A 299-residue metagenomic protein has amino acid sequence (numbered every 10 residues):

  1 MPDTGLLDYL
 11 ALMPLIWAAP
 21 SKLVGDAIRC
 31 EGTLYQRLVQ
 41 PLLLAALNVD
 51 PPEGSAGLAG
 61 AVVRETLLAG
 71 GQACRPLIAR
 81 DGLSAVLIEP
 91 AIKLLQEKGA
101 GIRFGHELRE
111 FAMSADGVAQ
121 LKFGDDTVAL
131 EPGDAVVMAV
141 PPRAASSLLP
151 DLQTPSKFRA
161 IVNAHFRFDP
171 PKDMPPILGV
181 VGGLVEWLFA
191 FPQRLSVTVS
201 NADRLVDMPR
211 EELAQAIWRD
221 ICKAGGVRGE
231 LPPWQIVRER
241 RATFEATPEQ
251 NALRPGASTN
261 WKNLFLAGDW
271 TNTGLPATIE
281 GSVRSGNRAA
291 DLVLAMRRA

Functional and structural regions predicted by a protein language model:
M1-R64, A69, A73: Mobile amphipathic helical/loop "lid" adjacent to a hydrophobic cofactor/ligand pocket
W17, S21, E31-Q36, R80 (+5 more regions): Generic structural signal for well-ordered, non-membrane alpha-helical segments in soluble metabolic enzymes
A27, L42, V86, P90-L94 (+1 more regions): Amphipathic alpha-helical segments that form well-ordered structural scaffolds and often line/cohere around active
V62-T127: Helical element adjacent to the flavin cofactor pocket in flavoenzyme catalytic cores
G101-G105, E131, P232-Q235, F265: General small-molecule cofactor/ligand-binding pocket signal
R103, V137, A164, F265-A267: Hydrophobic/aromatic beta-strand patches that form the interior of the parallel beta-sheet core in alpha/beta enzyme
R109-G225, G256-S258: Mid-domain catalytic core of redox enzymes that form a hydrophobic substrate pocket/lid adjacent to a catalytic redox
W187-A299: Conserved flavin/dinucleotide-binding core of flavoenzymes
